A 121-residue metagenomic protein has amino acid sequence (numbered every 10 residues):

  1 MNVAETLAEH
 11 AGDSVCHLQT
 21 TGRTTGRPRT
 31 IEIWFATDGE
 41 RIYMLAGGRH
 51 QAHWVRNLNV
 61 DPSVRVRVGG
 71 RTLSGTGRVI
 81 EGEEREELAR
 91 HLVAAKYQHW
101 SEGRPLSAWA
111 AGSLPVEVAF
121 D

Functional and structural regions predicted by a protein language model:
M1-H17, E84: Extreme N-terminal tail/first-helix region
N2-E5, T30-I31, G103-R104: A generic local structural motif
A4-E5, T37, T72: Generic signal for short, ordered secondary-structure residues within or immediately flanking folded domains
T6-A8, Y43-R56: Covalent nucleotidyltransferase core used to form phosphodiester bonds in nucleic acids
A11, T30, T37, L92 (+1 more regions): Solvent-exposed, well-ordered amphipathic alpha-helical segments that flank/support binding or catalytic loops
A11-D13, P28, N59, A111: Short, solvent-exposed coil/turn segments
D13-G47, V64: Short beta-strand segments
R49-D121: Short, structured beta-strand-loop surface elements
